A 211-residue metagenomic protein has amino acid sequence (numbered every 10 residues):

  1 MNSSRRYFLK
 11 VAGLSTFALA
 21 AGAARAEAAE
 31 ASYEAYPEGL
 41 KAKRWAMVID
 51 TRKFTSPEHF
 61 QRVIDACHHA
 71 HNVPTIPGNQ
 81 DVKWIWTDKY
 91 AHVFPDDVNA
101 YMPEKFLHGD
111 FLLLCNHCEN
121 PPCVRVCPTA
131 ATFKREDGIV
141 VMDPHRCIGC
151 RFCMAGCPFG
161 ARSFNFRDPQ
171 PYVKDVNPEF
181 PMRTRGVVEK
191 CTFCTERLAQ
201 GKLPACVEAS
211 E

Functional and structural regions predicted by a protein language model:
M1-T16: N-terminal secretory signal peptides and thylakoid transit peptides that target proteins across membranes
A12, T16-A23, A70-T75, A161: A generic secondary-structure signal for well-formed alpha-helical elements
L19-G22, W86-T87, L114: N-terminal start-of-chain detector that recognizes signal peptides and the immediate post-cleavage beginning
A20, N79, C127, I139 (+2 more regions): Short linear functional motifs in flexible/disordered or boundary regions
G22-Q61: C-terminal segment of N-terminal export signals and the immediately downstream linker at the start of the mature
A29-G39, H71-L107, F133-R146, A161-V187: Non-heme iron-sulfur electron-transfer modules
R44, L113, D137: Short, flexible active-site loop motifs that bind/organize anionic cofactors or intermediates
V48-H71, G109-A130, V141-G160, R183-A209: Cysteine-centered iron-sulfur cluster-binding motifs in ferredoxin-type domains/subunits of redox enzymes
